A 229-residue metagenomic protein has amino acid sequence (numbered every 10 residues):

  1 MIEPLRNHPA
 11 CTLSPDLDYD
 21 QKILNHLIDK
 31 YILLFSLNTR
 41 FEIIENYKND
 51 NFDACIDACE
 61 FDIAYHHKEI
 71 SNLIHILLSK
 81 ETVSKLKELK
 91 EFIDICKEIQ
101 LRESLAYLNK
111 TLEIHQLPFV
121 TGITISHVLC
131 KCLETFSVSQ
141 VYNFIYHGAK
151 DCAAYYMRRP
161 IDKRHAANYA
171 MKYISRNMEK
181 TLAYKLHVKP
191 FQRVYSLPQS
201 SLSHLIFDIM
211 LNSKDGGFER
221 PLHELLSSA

Functional and structural regions predicted by a protein language model:
M1-A229: Basic, alpha-helical nucleic-acid-binding regions used in initiation and control of genome expression
